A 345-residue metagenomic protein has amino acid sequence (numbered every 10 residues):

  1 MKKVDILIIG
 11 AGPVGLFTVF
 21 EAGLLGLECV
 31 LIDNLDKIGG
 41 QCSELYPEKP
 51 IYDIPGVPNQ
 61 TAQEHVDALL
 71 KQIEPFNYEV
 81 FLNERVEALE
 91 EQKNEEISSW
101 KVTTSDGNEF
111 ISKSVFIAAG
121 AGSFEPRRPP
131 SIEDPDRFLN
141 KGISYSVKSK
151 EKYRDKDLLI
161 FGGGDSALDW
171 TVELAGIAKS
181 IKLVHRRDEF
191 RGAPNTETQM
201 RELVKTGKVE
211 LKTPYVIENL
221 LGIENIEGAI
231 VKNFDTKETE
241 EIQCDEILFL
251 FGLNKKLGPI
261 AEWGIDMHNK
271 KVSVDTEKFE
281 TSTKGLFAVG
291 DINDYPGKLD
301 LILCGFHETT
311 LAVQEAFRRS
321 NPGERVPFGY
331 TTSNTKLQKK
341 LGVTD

Functional and structural regions predicted by a protein language model:
M1-I9, L25, V30, K37 (+5 more regions): FAD-binding core/adjacent interface of flavoenzyme oxidoreductases
G10-V14, G162-G164: Glycine-rich Rossmann-fold phosphate-binding loop(s) that bind the pyrophosphate of adenine dinucleotide cofactors
G23, D36, R154-I177: Rossmann-like NAD(P)H-binding beta-loop-alpha module
G23-E44, I181-F190: Glycine-rich FAD pyrophosphate-binding loop
D36-Q60, A193-T198: Conserved N-terminal glycine-rich FAD pyrophosphate-binding loop of Rossmann-like flavoproteins
L70-T104, E109-S112, S123, A175-T276 (+1 more regions): A Rossmann-like FAD-binding core segment of flavoenzymes
E133-K152, E246, L250-C304, L311: FAD-site-proximal beta/loop scaffold in flavoenzymes
L168-W170, I292-K336: A conserved FAD-binding loop/helix module that cradles the flavin
